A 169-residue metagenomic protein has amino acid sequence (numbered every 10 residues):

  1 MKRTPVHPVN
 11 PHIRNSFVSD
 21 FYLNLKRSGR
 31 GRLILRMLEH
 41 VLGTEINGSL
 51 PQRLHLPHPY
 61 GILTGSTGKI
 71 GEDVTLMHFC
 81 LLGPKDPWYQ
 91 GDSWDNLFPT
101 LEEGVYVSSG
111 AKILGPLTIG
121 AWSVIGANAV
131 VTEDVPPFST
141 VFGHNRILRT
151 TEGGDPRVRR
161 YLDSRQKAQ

Functional and structural regions predicted by a protein language model:
M1-G43, R146-Q169: Terminal amphipathic alpha-helical/low-complexity segments used for targeting or macromolecular assembly
L42, Q52-R53, P57-Y60, G65-S66 (+11 more regions): Left-handed beta-helix
I46: C-terminal catalytic lobe of FAD-dependent flavoproteins
